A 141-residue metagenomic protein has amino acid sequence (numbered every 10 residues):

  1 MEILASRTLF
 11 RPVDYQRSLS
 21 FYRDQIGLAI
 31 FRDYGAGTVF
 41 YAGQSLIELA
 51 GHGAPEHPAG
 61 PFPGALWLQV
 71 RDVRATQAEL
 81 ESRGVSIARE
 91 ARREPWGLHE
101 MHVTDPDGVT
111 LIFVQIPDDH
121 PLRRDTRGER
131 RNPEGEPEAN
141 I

Functional and structural regions predicted by a protein language model:
M1-Q16, L46, G64-L66, P117-I141: N-terminal beta-strand motif that seeds the catalytic metal site of vicinal oxygen chelate
A5-V13, T38-Y41, E56-R83, H99-V109: Vicinal oxygen chelate
Q16-A29: Amphipathic alpha-helical segments
I26, R83-A88: A common structural junction motif
A29-P61, T110-Q115: Conserved short beta-strand elements that form part of the metal-binding/catalytic scaffold of enzyme active sites
Y34-A36, E94-H99: Short acidic/glycine-enriched loop/turn segments that link adjacent beta-strands
A50-G51, P95, H102, F113-H120: Short beta->alpha transition motifs characteristic of CBS
